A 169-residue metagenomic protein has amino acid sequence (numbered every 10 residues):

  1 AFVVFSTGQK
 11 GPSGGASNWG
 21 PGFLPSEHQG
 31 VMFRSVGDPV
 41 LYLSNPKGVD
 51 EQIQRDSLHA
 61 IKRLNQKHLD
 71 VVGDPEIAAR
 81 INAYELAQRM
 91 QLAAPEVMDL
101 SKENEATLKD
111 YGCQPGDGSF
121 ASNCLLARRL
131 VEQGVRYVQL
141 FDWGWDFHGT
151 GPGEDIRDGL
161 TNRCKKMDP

Functional and structural regions predicted by a protein language model:
A1-P169: Ligand-binding pockets and gating/stacking loops
